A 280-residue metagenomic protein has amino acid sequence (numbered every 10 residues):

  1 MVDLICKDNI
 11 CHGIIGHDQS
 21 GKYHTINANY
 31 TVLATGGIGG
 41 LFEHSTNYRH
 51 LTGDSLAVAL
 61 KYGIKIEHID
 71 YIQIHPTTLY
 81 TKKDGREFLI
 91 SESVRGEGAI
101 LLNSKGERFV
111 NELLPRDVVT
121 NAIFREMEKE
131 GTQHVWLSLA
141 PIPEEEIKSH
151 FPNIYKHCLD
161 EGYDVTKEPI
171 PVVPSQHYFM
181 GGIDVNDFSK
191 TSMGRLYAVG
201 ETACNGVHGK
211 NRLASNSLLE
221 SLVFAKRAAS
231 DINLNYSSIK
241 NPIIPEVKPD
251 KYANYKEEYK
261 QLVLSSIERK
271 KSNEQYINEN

Functional and structural regions predicted by a protein language model:
M1-I10: A conserved short coil-to-beta-strand element within the FAD-binding core of flavoproteins
Q19, A28-Y30, A34-G39, Y163 (+1 more regions): Glycine-/small-residue-rich beta->alpha transition segments that form the dinucleotide
S20-Y30, T191-R195: Core beta-strand elements of the Rossmann-like FAD/NAD(P) dinucleotide-binding domain in flavoenzyme oxidoreductases
R49-G63, V165, S217-R227: Gly/Ser/Thr-rich active-site loops/lids in small-molecule metabolic enzymes that frequently grip phosphoryl groups
V58, I64-D164, D231: An anion/pyrophosphate-binding glycine-rich loop and adjacent beta-alpha core in soluble alpha-beta enzymes
I66-I69, V165-V173, Y236-P245: Flexible, glycine/charged-enriched surface loops at secondary-structure junctions
R95, L102-E128, Y178-M180, D184-A198 (+1 more regions): Glycine- and aromatic-enriched mobile tails/lids
H150-L196: FAD/FMN-dependent oxidoreductases across multiple families
